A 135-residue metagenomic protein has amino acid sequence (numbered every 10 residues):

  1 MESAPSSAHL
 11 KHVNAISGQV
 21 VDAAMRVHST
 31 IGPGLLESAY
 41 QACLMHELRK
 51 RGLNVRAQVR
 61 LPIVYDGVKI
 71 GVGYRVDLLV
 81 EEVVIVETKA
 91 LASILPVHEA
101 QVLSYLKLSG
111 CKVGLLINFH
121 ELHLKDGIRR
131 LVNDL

Functional and structural regions predicted by a protein language model:
M1-N54, V59, L103, K125 (+1 more regions): Solvent-exposed, charged helical/coil patches that constitute nucleic-acid or partner-interaction surfaces
G32, V55, V76-I94, Y105: Conserved catalytic cores of phosphodiester-cleaving nucleases, focusing on short active-site segments
R60-G67: Short, solvent-exposed loop/turn elements at beta->coil junctions and helix N-caps that rim active or binding pockets
V68-V72: A generic structural micro-feature
K89-L135: Nucleic-acid nuclease catalytic cores
